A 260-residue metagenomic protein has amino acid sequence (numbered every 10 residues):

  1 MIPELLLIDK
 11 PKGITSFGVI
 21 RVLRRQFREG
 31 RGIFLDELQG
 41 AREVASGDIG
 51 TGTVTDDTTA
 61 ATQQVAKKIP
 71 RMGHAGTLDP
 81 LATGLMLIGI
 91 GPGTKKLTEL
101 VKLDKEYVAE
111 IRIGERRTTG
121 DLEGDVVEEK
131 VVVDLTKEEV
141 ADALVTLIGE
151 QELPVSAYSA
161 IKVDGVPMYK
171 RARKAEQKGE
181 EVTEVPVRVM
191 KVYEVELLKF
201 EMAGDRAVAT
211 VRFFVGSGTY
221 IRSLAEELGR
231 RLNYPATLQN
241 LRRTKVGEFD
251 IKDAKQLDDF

Functional and structural regions predicted by a protein language model:
M1-F260: Catalytic/RNA-binding core of pseudouridine synthases
